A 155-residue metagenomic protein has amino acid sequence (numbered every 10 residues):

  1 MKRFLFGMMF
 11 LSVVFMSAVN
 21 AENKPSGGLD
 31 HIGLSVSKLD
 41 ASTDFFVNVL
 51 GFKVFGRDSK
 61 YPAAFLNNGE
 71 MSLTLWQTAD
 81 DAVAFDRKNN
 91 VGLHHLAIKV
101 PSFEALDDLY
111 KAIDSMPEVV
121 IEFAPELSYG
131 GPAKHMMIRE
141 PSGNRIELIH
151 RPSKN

Functional and structural regions predicted by a protein language model:
M1-F4: Positively charged n-region of N-terminal signal peptides that target proteins for export
G7-F15: Bacterial N-terminal signal peptides
N20-D40, L93-I98, P152-N155: N-terminal beta-strand motif that seeds the catalytic metal site of vicinal oxygen chelate
S35-A79, Y129: Core segments of cupin and vicinal oxygen chelate
V36-A41, A97-S142: Vicinal oxygen chelate
K60, F65-Y110: Mid-chain, structured segments of secreted extracytoplasmic proteins
L66-G69, I138-P141, R151: Active-site beta-strand termini and strand-to-loop segments that position acidic
W76, Y129, I149-N155: Short beta->alpha transition motifs characteristic of CBS
